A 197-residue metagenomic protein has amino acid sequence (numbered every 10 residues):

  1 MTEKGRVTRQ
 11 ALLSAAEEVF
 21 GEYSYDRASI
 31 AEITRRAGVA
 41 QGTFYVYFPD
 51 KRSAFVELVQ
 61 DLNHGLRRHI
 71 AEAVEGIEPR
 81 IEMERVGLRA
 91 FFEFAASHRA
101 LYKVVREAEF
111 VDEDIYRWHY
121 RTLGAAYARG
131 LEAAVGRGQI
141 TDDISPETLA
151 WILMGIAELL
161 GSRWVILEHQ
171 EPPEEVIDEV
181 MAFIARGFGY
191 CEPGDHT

Functional and structural regions predicted by a protein language model:
M1-Y23, R27-R36, S53: Basic, helix-initiating cap at the start of DNA-binding domains
L12-F20, L66, F91, I184: Short hydrophobic clusters on alpha-helical segments that form packing/core surfaces in small helical domains
Y25, I140-T141: Conserved hydrophobic residue
G38-F48: Short hydrophobic/aromatic patch on the recognition helix
F48, F55-L62: Alpha-helical DNA-contacting segments of helix-turn-helix folds
E57, R68-S97, P146-L153, E174-I177: Hydrophobic alpha-helical connector segments
H64-R67, E113-R137, E147-W151, G155 (+2 more regions): Amphipathic alpha-helical packing segments from all-alpha helical-bundle domains
M83, F92-D114, L159-I166: Amphipathic alpha-helical segments used for helix-helix packing
